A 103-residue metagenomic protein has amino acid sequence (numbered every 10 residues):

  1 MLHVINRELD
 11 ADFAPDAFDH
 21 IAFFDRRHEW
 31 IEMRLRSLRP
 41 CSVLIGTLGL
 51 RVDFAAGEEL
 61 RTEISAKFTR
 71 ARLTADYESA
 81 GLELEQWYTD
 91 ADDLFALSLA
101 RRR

Functional and structural regions predicted by a protein language model:
M1-A66, R70-E83: Substrate-binding/catalytic lobe of Class I Rossmann-like enzymes that use SAM or dcSAM, i.e., the mid-to-C-terminal
L35-P40, T89-R103: Core SAM-dependent methyltransferase catalytic element
E78, W87-D90: C-terminal, charge/polar-rich interaction regions
